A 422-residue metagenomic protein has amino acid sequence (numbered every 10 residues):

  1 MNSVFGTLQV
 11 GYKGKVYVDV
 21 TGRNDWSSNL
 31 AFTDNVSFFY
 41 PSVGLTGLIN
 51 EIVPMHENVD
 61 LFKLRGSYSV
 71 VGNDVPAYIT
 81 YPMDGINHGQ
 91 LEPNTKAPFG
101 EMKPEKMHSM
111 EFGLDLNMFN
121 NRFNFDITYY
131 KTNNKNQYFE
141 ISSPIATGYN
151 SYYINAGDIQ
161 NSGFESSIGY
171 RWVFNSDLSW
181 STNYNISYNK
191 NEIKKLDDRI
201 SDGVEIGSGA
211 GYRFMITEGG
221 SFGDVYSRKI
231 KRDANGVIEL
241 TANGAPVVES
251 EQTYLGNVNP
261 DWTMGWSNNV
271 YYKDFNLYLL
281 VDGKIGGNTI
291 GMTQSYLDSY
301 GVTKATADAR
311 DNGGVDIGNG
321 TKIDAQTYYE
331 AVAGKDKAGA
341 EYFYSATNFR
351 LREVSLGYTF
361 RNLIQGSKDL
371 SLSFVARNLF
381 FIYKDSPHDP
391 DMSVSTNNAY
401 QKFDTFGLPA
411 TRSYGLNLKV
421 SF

Functional and structural regions predicted by a protein language model:
M1-F32, V36-E51, M107-S109, M118-F125 (+6 more regions): Surface-exposed extracellular loop regions of Gram-negative outer-membrane beta-barrel proteins
M1-T7, G11, Y17-T21, L91-N117 (+4 more regions): Outer-membrane beta-barrel transmembrane strand signature
S27, K284-S371, V375-A376: Extracytoplasmic gating/loop element in the C-terminal half of outer-membrane beta-barrel translocons and assembly
A31-D34, E57, V70-P82, Q137-I141 (+3 more regions): Outer-membrane beta-barrel and related beta-rich outer-membrane complex signature in Gram-negative bacteria
V53-M107, N124-I159, D202, R213-S221: Solvent-exposed loop/turn elements at secondary-structure boundaries
I79, T95-K103, Y138-P144, S151-I159 (+7 more regions): Extracellular/periplasm-exposed beta-strand and loop segments of Gram-negative cell-envelope proteins, dominated by
E92, A156-N161, I206-V237, N312 (+3 more regions): C-terminal beta-signal and terminal closure region of outer-membrane beta-barrel proteins
I154, F164, R171-V258, D298 (+2 more regions): Conserved small-residue
